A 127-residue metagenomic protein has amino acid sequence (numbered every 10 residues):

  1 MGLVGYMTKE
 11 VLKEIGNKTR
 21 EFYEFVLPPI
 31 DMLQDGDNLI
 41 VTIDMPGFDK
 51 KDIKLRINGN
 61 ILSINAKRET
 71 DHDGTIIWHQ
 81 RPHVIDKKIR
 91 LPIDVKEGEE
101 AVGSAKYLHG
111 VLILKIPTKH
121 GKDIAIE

Functional and structural regions predicted by a protein language model:
M1-E127: Alpha-crystallin/small heat shock protein
